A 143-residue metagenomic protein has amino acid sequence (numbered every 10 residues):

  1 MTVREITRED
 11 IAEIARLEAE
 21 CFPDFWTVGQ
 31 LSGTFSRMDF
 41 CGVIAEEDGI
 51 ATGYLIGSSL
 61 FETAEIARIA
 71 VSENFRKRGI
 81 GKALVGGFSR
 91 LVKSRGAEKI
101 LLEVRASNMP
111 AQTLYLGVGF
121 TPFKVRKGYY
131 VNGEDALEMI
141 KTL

Functional and structural regions predicted by a protein language model:
M1-V3: Extreme N-terminal starter segment of soluble prokaryotic enzymes
E5-N74, V85-G87, L91, R95 (+2 more regions): Acetyl-CoA-dependent GNAT
F25, R78-G79, G133: Non-catalytic, surface-exposed connector residues within folded enzymatic/regulatory domains
G33, S107, Y130: Positions that flank functional sites
I66, I100-V104: Conserved hydrophobic beta-strand within the GNAT/NAT acetyltransferase core sheet that lines the active-site cleft
V71, K77-R90, M109, T113-G117: Conserved acetyl-CoA-binding loop-helix of GNAT-fold acetyltransferases
E103, L116, T121-L137: Conserved catalytic-core motifs of GNAT/GCN5-like acyltransferases
